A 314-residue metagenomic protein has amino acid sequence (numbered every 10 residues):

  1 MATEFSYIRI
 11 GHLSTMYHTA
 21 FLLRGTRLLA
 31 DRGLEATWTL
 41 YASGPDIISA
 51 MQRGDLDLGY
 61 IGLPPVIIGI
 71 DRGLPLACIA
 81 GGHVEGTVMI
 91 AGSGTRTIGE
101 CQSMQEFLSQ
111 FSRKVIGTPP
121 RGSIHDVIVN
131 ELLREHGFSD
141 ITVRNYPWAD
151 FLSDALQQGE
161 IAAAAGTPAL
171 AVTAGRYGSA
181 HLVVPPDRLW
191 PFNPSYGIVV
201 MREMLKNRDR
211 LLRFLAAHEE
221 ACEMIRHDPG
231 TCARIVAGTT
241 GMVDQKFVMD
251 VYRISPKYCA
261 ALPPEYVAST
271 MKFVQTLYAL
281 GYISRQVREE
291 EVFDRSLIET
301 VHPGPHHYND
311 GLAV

Functional and structural regions predicted by a protein language model:
A2-H136, R144, A162-P168, F192: Short, glycine-/small- and polar/acidic-enriched structural segments that line small-molecule recognition paths
L34, L74, F138, M242-V243 (+1 more regions): Helix N-cap/coil-helix junction residues
Y41-A42, Y146, L205, R226: Conserved aromatic
D46-I48, V66, F151-A155, A171 (+1 more regions): Short, hydrophobic alpha-helical packing/hinge segments within bilobed ligand-binding/sensory domains
F151-G238: Pocket-lining segment of extracytoplasmic ligand-binding domains
N207-S284: Secondary-structure end/capping motifs
L277-V314: Conserved C-terminal helix/tail region of periplasmic/extracytoplasmic solute-binding proteins
